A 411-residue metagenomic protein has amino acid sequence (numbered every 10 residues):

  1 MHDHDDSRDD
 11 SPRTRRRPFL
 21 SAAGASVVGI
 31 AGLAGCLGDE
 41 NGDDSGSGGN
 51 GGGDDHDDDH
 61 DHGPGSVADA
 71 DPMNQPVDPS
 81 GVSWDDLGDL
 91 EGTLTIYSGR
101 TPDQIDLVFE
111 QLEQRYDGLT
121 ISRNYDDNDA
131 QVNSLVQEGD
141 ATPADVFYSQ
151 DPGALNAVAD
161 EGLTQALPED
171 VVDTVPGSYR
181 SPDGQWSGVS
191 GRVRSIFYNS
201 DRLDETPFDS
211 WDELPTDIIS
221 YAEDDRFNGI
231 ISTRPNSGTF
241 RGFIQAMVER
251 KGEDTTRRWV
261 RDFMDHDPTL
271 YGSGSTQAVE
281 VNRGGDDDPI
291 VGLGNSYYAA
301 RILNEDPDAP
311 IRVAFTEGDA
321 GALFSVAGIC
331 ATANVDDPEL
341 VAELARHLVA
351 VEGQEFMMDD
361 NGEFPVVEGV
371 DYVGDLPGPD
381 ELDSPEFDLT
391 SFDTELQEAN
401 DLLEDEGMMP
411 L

Functional and structural regions predicted by a protein language model:
M1-V146, D151-S187, V193, S200-S210 (+6 more regions): Terminal disorder- and signal-encoded targeting elements
Y221, S237-D254: Loop-centered beta-sheet repeat module
